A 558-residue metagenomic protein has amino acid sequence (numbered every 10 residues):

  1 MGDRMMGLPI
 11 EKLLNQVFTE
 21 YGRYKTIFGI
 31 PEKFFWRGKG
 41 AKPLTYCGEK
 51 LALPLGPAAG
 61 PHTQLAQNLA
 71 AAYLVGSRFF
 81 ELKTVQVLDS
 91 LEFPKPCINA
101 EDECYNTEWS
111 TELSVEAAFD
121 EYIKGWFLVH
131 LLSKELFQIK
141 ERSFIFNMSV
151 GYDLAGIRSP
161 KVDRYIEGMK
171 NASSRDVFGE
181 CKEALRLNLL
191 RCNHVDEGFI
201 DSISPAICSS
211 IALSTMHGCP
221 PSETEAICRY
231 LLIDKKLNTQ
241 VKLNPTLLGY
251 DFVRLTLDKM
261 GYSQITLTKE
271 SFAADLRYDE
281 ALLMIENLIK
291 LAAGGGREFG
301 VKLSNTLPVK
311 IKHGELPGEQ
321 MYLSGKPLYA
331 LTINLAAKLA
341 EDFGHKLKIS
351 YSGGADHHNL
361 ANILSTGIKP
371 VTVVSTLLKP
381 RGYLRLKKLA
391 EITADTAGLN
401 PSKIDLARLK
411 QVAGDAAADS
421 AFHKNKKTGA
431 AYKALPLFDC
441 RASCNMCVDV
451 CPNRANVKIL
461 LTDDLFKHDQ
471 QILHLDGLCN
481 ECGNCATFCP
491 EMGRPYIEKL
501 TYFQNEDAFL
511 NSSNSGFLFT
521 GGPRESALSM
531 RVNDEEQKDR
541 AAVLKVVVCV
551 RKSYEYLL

Functional and structural regions predicted by a protein language model:
G2-K236, V550: N-terminal capping/small domains of soluble enzymes
Y24-G38, P245, G249-H345, P380-D395: Glycine/Thr-rich beta-alpha phosphate-binding loop at enzyme active sites
A66-L74, E225-R229, E341, A355-V371: Catalytic cores of alpha/beta
G76-D89, L243-P245, N362-I392, S420 (+1 more regions): Glycine-rich phosphate-binding active-site loops on the catalytic face of alpha/beta enzymes
S90-W109, G318, L377-D405: C-terminal helical cap(s) of enzyme catalytic domains, especially alpha/beta-barrels
N400-D449, R454: Flexible inter-domain linker/hinge segments
A421-S443, K458-E481, T501-E506, N511: Ferredoxin-like iron-sulfur electron-transfer modules
N445-D463, N484-F503: Iron-sulfur cluster-binding cysteine motifs and their immediate structural context in ferredoxin-like electron-transfer
